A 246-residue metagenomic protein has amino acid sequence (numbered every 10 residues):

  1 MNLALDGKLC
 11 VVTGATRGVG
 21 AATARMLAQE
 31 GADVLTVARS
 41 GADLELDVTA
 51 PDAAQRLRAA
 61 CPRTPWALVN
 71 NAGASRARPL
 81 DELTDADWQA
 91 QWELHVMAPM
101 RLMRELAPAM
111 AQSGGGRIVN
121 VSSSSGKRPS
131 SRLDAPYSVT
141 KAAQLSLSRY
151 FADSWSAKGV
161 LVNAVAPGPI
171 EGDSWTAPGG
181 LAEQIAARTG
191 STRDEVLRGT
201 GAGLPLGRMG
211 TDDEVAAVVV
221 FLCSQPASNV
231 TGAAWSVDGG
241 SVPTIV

Functional and structural regions predicted by a protein language model:
M1, R128, R208, V219-V220 (+1 more regions): Short C-terminal tail/terminal secondary-structure segment of NAD(P)H-dependent dehydrogenase/reductase domains
L9, T16-R17: Conserved glycine-rich cofactor-binding loop
P79-L80, D87-W92, I118, A182-I185 (+1 more regions): Substrate-binding pocket helix/loop in short-chain dehydrogenase/reductase
M103, T140, S148: Active-site helix of classical SDR
P108, D153-S154, S228: Alpha-helical segment proximal to the catalytic Tyr-Lys
S123: Residue(s) in the substrate-gating loop at a strand-loop-helix junction that position the organic substrate next
S156, L161, V230-G232: Short, small/polar-rich loop/turn modules that mediate ligand/substrate recognition or access, typified
